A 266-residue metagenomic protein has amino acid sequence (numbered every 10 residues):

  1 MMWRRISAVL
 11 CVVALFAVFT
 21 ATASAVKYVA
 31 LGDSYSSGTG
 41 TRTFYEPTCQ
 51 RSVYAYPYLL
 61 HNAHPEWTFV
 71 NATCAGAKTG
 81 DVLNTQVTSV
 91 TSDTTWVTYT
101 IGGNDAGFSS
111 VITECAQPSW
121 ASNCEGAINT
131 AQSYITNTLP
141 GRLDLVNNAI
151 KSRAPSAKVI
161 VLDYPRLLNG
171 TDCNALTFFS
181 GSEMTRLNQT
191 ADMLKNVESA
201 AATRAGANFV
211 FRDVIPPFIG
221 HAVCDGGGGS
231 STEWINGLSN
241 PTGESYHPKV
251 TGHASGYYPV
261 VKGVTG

Functional and structural regions predicted by a protein language model:
M1-A25: Secretory targeting and sorting signals
A17-V29, V82-Y99, D144-S156, V261-T265: Short amphipathic alpha-helices and their capping/turn segments at secondary-structure boundaries
S24-T73, T88, Q117-S119: Serine-esterase "nucleophile elbow" of acetyl-processing enzymes
K27-G38, T68-T73, T95-T100, D105-G107 (+3 more regions): Structural recognition of the beta-strand scaffold that forms the well-ordered cores of secreted hydrolase catalytic
T39, D81-I135, R166-L168: Oxyanion-hole/transition-state-stabilizing segment in secreted/luminal serine hydrolases and related acyltransferases
E46-Y54, A121-T138, S182-D192: A short acidic, glycine-rich active-site loop that binds or catalyzes chemistry on phosphate/adenosine moieties
H61-W67, G141-I160, T190-R212: A structural motif corresponding to the C-terminal end of an alpha-helix and its immediate exit/capping segment
P165-G266: Catalytic His-Asp segment of secreted/periplasmic serine-dependent ester chemistry enzymes
